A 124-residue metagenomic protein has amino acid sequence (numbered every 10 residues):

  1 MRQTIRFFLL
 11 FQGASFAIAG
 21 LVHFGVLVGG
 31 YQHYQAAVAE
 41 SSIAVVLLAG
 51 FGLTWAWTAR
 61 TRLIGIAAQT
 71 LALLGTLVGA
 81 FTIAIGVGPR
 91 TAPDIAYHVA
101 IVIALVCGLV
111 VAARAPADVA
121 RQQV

Functional and structural regions predicted by a protein language model:
M1-V124: Topology signature of small-to-medium multi-pass alpha-helical membrane proteins
